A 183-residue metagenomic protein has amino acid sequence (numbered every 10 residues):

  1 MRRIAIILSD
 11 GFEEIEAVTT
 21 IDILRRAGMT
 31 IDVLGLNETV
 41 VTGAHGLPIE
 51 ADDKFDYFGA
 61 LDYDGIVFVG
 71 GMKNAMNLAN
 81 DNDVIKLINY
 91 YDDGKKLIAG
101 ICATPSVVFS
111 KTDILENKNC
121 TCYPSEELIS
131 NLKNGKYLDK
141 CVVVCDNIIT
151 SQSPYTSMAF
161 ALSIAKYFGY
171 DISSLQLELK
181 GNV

Functional and structural regions predicted by a protein language model:
R3-I6, F12, R26-L36, D53 (+1 more regions): Active-site-adjacent pocket-lining segments in enzyme domains
T19, H45, T112-D113: Short, flexible helix/strand-to-coil boundary loops that buttress conserved ligand/catalytic motifs in alpha/beta
T19-T20, L87: Hydrophobic residues within alpha-helices that form the first helical element adjacent to the glycine-rich loop
T39-A44: Membrane-interfacial amphipathic helices and adjacent loop/beta segments that form the lipid-substrate binding surface
H45-D53: Short gly/ser/thr-rich secondary-structure transition/capping motifs
